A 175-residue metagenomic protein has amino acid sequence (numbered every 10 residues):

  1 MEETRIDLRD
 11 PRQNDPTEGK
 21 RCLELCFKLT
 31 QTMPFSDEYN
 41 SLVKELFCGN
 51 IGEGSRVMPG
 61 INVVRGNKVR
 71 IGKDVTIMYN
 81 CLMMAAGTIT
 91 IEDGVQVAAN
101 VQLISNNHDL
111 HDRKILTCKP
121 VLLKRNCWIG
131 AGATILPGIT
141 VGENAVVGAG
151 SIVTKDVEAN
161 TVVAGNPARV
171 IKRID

Functional and structural regions predicted by a protein language model:
M1-G54, A168-K172: Terminal amphipathic alpha-helical/low-complexity segments used for targeting or macromolecular assembly
D10, F27, Q31, P59 (+2 more regions): Conserved short-loop catalytic and cofactor-binding motifs
R12, M33, N67, K114 (+1 more regions): Solvent-exposed, flexible loop/coil residues
E53, M58-P59, V64-R65, G72-K73 (+14 more regions): Left-handed beta-helix
N107-D109, R113-I115, I139, R173-D175: Conserved catalytic-core motifs of eukaryotic protein kinase domains, centered on the activation segment
